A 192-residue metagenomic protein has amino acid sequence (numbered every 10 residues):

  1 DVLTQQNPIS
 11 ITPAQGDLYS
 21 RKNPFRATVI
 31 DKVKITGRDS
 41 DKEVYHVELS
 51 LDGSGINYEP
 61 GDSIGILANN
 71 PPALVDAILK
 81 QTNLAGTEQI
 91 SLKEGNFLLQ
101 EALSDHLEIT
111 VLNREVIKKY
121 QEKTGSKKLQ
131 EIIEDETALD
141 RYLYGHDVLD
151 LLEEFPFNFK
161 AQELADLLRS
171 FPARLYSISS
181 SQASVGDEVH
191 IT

Functional and structural regions predicted by a protein language model:
D1-T192: FNR-like FAD-binding dehydrogenase module
